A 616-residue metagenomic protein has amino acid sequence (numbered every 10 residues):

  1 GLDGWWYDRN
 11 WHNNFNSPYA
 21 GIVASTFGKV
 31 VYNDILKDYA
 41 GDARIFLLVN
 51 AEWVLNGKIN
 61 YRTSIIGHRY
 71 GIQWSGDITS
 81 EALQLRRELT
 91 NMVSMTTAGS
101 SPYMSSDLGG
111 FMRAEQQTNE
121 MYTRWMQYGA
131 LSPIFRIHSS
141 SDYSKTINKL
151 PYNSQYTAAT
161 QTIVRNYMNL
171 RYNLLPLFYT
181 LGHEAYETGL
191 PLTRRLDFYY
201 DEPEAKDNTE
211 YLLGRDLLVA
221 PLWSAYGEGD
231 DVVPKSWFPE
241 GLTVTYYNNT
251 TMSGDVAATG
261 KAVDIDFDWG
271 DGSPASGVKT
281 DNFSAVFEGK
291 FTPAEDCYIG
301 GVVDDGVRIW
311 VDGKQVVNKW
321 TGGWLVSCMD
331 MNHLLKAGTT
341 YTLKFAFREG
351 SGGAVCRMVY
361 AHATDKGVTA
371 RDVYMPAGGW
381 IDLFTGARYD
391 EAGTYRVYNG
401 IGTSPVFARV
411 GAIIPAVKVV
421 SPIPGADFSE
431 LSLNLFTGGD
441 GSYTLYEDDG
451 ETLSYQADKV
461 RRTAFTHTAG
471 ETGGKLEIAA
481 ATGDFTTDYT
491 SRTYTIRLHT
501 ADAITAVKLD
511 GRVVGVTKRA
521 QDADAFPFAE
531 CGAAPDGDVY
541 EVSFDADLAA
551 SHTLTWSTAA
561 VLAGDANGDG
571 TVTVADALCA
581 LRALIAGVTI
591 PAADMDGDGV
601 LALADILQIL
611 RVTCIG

Functional and structural regions predicted by a protein language model:
G1, D34-L36, L89-V93, S100 (+11 more regions): Generic recognition of flexible, low-complexity loop/linker segments
G1-D230, S236, T364-T403: Catalytic-domain carbohydrate-binding cleft regions of carbohydrate-active enzymes
W5, V311-M331, I381-I401, K508-V539: Solvent-exposed beta-strand/loop surfaces of large extracellular or lumenal domains
D230-G367: Acidic/polar, compositionally biased interaction segments
A294, V302-G306, Y374-G378, H499-I504 (+1 more regions): Short proline/glycine-enriched turn/loop motifs at strand-loop junctions of beta-rich domains
A408-R512, A520-A523, A529-S551, W556-A559: Accessory, solvent-exposed terminal regions and/or long lumenal/extracellular loops of proteins
A559-G616: Cellulosome-associated attachment modules in secreted, modular CAZymes
